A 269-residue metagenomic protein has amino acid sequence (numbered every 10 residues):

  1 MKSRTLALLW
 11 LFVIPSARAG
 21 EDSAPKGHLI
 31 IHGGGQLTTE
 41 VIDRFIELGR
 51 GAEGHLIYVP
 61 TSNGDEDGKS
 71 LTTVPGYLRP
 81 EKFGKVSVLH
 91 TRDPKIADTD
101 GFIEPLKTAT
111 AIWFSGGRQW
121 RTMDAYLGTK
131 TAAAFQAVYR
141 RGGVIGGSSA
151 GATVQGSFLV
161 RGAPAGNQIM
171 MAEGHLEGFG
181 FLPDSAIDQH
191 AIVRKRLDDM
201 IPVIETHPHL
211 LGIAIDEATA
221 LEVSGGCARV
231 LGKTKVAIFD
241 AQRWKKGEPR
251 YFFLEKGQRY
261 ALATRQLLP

Functional and structural regions predicted by a protein language model:
M1-L6: Bacterial N-terminal signal peptides that target proteins for export
W10-R18: Hydrophobic h-region of N-terminal signal peptides that target proteins for export in Gram-negative bacteria
G20-A52, N63, G68, Y77-R79 (+1 more regions): C-terminal and late-domain segments of enzyme folds
I30-I31, A111-S115, G146, I187: Structural motif
I46, G54-P105: ATP/NTP phosphate-donor binding region
P105-T108, T129-G142: Catalytic-core regions built around general acid/base machinery
W113-G116, F135-L159: Catalytic nucleophile loop
Q119-G128: Glycine/threonine-rich flexible loop motifs
